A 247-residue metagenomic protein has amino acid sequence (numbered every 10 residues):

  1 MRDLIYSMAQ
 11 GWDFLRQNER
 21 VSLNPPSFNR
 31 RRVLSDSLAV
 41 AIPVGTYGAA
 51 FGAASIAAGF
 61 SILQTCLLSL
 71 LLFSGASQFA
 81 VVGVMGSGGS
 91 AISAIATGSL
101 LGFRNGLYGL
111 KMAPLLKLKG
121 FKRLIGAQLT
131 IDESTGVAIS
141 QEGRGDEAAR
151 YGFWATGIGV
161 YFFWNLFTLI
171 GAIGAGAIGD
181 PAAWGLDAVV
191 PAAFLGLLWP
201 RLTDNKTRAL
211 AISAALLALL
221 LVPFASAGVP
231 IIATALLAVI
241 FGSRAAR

Functional and structural regions predicted by a protein language model:
L4-R32: Short, Lys/Arg-rich, polar N-terminal cytosolic tail immediately upstream of the first transmembrane signal-anchor
L23, I95-D187: Helix-loop-helix junctions within the multi-pass membrane cores of secondary transporters/permeases
L23-P25, S35-A127, F163, P230: Pore-lining transmembrane helices
N24-V33, S55-I62, G86-A91, K117-K119 (+3 more regions): Short juxtamembrane and helix-loop transition motifs at transmembrane-helix boundaries in membrane proteins
L72, L100-L101, A214, T234-A238: Transmembrane alpha-helical core residues of multi-pass small-molecule transporters, especially secondary transporters
R150-A233, I240, R244: Membrane-embedded alpha-helical modules
